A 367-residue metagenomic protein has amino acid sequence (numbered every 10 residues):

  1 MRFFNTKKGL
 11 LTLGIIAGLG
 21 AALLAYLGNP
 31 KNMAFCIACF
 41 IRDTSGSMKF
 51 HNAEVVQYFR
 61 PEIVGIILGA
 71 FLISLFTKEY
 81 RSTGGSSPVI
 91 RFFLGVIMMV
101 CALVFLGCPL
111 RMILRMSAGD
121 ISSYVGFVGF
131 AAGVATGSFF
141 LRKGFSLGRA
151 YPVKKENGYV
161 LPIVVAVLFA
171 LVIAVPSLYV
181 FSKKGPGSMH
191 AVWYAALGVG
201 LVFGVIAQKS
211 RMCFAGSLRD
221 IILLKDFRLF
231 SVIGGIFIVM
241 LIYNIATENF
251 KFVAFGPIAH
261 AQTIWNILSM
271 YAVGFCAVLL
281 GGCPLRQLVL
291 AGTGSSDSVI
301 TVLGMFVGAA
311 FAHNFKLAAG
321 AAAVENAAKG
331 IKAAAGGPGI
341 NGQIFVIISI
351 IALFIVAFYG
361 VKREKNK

Functional and structural regions predicted by a protein language model:
M1-K367: Membrane-interfacial helix-loop segments of redox and metal-homeostasis proteins, especially TM-loop-TM junctions
